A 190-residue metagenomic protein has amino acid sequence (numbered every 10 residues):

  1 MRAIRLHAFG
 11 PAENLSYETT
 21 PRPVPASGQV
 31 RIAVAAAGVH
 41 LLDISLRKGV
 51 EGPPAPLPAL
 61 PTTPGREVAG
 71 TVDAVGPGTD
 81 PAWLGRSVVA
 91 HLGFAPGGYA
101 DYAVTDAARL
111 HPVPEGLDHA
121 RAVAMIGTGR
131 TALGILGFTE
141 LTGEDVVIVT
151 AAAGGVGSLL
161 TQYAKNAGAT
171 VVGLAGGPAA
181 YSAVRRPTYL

Functional and structural regions predicted by a protein language model:
I4, V30-R31, I148: Conserved beta-strand elements of the Class I
A12-P21, V50: Short glycine/threonine/proline-enriched tight-turn/helix- or strand-capping micro-motif at secondary-structure
Y17-R22, A69-T71, Y102-V104, L110 (+1 more regions): Conserved hydrophobic/aromatic beta-strand scaffold that supports enzyme active sites
P21-V39, E51-F94: Glycine-rich beta-strand-centered segment in the early N-terminal region that forms part of a ligand/cofactor-binding
L42-S45: Cytochrome P450 core scaffold surrounding the K-helix E-X-X-R motif and the conserved "meander" helix-loop region
L57, R66, P81, V89-A151: NAD(P)H dinucleotide-binding glycine-rich loop of Rossmann-like/cofactor-binding domains, especially the beta1-alpha1
P77, E115, G176: Short, conserved catalytic or interaction motifs in soluble domains
W83, M125, G129-L190: Mid-domain Rossmann-like dinucleotide-binding core that forms the NAD(H)/NADP(H) cofactor-binding site
